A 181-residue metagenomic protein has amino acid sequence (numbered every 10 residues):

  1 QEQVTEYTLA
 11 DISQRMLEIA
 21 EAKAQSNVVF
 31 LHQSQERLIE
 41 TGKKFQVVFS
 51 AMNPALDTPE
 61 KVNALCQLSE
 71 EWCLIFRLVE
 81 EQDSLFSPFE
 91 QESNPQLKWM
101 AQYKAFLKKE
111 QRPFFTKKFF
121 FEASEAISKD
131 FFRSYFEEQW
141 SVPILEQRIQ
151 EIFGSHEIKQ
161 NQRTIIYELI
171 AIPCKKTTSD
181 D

Functional and structural regions predicted by a protein language model:
Q1-R37: Class I SAM-dependent methyltransferase SAM/SAH-binding core
R37-K43: Short conserved loop adjoining the S-adenosyl-L-methionine
K44-F45, E70: Local beta-strand N-terminus motif with an aromatic residue
F49: A conserved beta-strand element that flanks and buttresses the S-adenosyl-L-methionine
P54-L68: A short, conserved alpha-helix within the catalytic core of class I
E70-D83: Conserved beta-strand signature within the Rossmann-like core of class I S-adenosyl-L-methionine
P95-T116, F136: Short alpha-helix
F115-D181: Conserved Class I S-adenosyl-L-methionine
